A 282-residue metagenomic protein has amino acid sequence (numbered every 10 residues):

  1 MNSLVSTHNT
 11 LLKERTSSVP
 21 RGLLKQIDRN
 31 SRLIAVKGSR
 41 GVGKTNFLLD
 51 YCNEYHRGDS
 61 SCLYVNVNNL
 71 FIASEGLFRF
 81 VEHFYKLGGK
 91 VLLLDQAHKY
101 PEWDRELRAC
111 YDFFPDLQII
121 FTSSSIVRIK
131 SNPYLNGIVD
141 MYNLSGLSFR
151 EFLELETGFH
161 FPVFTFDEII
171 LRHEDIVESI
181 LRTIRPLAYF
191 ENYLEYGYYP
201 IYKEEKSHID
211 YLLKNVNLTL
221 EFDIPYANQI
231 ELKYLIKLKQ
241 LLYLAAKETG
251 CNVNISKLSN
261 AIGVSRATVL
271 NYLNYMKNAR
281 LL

Functional and structural regions predicted by a protein language model:
M1-Q26: N-terminal pre-Walker A segment at the start of P-loop NTPase domains
N2-T7, T157-L282: Interdomain hinge/linker elements that couple catalytic modules in large macromolecular machines
V36: Hydrophobic anchor at the beta1->P-loop junction of P-loop NTPases
R40-G41: Walker A (P-loop) phosphate-binding loop of P-loop NTPases
K44-T45: Conserved lysine of the Walker
D59-G88: Short glycine-rich substrate-engagement loop in P-loop NTPases that contacts/grips substrate
L93, Q118-S124, N143: Structural recognition of the conserved hydrophobic beta-strand(s) that form the central parallel beta-sheet of P-loop
V127-M141, E154-T157: Short regulatory helix/loop adjacent to the ATP-binding pocket of P-loop NTPases
